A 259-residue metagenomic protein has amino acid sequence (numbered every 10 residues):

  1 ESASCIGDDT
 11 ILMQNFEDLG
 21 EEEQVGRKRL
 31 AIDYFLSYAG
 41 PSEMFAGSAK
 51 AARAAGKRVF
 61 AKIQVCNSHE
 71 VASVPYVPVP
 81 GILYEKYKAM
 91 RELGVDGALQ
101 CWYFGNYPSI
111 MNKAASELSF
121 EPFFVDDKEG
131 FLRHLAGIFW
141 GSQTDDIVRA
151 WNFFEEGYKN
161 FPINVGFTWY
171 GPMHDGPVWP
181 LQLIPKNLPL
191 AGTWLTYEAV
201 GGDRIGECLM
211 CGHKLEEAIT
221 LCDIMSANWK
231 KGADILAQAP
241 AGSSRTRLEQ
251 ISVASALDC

Functional and structural regions predicted by a protein language model:
E1-C259: Substrate-binding groove of N-acetylhexosamine-processing glycoside hydrolases
